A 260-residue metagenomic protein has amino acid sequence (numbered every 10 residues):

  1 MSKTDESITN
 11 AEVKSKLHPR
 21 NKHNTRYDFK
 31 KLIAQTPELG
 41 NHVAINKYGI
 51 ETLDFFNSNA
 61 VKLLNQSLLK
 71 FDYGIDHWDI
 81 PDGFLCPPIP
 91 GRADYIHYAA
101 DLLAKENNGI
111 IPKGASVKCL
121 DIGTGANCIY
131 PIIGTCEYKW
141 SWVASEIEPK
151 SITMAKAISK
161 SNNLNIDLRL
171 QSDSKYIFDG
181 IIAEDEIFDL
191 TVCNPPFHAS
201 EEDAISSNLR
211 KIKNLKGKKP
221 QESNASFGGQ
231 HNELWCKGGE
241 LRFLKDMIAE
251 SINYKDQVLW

Functional and structural regions predicted by a protein language model:
M1-C86: N-terminal auxiliary segments of SAM/dcSAM-dependent transferases
A60, P87-D94, C236-F243: Phosphate/oxyanion-binding active-site loops and adjacent basic polyanion-contact surfaces
L68-D72, P90-K118: Conserved alpha-helix/loop element of class I SAM-dependent methyltransferases that forms part of the SAM/SAH-binding
P112-A126, W142-V143: Conserved class I S-adenosyl-L-methionine
A126-W140: Conserved SAM-binding loop of SAM-dependent methyltransferases across substrates and taxa, primarily the Class I
K139-I147: Glycine-rich phosphate/diphosphate-binding loop of Rossmann-like nucleotide-binding domains
I147-P149, S161, N165-W260: S-adenosylmethionine
A155-K156: Conserved SAM-binding loop
